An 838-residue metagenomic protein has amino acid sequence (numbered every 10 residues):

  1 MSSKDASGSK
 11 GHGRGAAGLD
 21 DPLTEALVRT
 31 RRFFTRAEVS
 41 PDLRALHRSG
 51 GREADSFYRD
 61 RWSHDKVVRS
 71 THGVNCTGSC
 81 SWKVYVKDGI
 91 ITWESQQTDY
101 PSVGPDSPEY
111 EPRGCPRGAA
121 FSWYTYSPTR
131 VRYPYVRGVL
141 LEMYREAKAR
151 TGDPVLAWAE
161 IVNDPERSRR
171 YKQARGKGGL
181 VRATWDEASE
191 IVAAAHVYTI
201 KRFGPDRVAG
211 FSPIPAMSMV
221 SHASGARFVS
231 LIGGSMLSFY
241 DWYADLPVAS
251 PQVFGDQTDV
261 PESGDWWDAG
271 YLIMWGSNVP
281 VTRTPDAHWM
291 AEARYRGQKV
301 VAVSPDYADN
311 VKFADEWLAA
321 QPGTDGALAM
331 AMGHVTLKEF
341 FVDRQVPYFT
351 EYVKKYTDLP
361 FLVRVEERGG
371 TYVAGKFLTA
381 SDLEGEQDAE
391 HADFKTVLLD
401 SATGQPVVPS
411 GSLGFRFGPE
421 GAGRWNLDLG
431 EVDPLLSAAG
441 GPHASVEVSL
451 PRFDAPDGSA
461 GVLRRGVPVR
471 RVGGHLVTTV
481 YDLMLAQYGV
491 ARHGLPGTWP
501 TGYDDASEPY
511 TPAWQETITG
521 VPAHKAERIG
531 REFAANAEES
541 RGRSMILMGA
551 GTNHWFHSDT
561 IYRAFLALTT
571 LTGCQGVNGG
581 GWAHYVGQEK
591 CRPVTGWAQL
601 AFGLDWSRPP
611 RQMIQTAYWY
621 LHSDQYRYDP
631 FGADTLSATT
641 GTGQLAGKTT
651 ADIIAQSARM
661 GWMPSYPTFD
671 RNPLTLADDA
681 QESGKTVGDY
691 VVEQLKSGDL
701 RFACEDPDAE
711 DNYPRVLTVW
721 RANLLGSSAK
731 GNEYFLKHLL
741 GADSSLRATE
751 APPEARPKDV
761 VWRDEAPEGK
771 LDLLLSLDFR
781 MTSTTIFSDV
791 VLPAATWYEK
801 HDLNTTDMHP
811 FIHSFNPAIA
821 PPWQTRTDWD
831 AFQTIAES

Functional and structural regions predicted by a protein language model:
M1-G474, D482-Q487, T501, Y510-A513 (+6 more regions): N-terminal export/assembly segments and adjacent metallocofactor-ligating motifs of anaerobic energy-metabolism
D60-R61, T71, C76, A755-R756 (+4 more regions): Phosphate/diphosphate-binding loops
K201-P205, S218-M219, T517-G549, T560-L566 (+1 more regions): Gly/Pro-rich turn-and-neighbor structural signature
P213, E351-Y356, E532-F533, G549-G551 (+2 more regions): A glycine-rich phosphate-binding loop feature that marks nucleotide/adenosyl-phosphate handling sites
V279-H288, L725-L736, D802-H809: Glycine/threonine-rich flexible loop motifs
A302-L318, A755-W762, A766, T782-V790: Glycine-rich, charge-decorated loop segments at or immediately adjacent to ligand/cofactor-binding or catalytic sites
D306-D309, S783-P817: Flexible glycine/proline-rich, aromatic-decorated loop/lid segments
F313-A320, P810-P822: Short beta-alpha connecting loops at secondary-structure transitions that line or flank enzyme active sites
